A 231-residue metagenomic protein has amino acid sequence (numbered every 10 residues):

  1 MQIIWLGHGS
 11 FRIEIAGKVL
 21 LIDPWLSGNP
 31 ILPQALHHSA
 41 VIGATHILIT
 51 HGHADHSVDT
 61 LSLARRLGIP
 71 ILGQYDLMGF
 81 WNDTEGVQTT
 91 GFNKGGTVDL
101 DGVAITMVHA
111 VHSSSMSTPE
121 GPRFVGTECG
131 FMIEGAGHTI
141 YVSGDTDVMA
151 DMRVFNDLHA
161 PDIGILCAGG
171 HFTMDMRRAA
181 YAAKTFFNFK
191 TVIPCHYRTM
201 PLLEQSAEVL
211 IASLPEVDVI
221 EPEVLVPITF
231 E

Functional and structural regions predicted by a protein language model:
M1-V19, L26-I31, D99-G102, V108 (+2 more regions): Zn-dependent metallo-beta-lactamase
Q2, R65-P70, H138-I140: Short active-site oxyanion
R12-H53, V58-S62, S113-R123, T146-L158: Pre-active-site segment of Zn-dependent metallo-hydrolases
L21-D23, A44-G52, L72-Y75, Y141-T146 (+3 more regions): Active-site neighborhood of phospho(di)ester-bond hydrolases with catalytic His/Asp-centered motifs
N29, H53-V58, M78-W81, G96-D99 (+4 more regions): Active-site environment of divalent metal-dependent phosphoester hydrolases
A35-S114: Active-site HxH/HxHxD metal-binding segment of metal-dependent hydrolases
P70, N82-T97, A180-E231: Binuclear metal-ion centers of metallo-dependent hydrolases, dominated by the metallo-beta-lactamase
S117-T185, V209: Active-site-proximal loop/helix segments of hydrolase catalytic cores
